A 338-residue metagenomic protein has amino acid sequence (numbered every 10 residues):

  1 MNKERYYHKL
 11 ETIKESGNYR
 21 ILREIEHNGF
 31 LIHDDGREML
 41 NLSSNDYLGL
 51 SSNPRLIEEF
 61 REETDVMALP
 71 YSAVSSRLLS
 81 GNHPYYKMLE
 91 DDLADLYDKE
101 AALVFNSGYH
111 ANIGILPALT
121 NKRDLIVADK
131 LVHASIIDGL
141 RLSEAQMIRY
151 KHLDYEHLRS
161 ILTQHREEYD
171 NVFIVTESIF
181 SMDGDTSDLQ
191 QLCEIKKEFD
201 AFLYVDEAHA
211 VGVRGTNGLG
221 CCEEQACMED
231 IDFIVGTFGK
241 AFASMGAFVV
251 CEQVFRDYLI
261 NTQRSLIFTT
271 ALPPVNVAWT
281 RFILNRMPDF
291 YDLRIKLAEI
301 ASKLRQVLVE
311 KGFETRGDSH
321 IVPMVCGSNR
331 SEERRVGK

Functional and structural regions predicted by a protein language model:
N2-H8, T12-Y71, A201: N-terminal "arm"/small-domain region of PLP-dependent enzymes with the aminotransferase-like
D46, I148, H152-V205: Active-site phosphate-binding strand-loop segment of PLP-dependent enzymes
E58, T64-S107: Conserved N-terminal alpha-helix of the aminotransferase class I/II PLP-enzyme fold
S107, V127-S143: Substrate-binding/gating loop at the entrance of the active-site cleft, primarily in PLP-dependent aminotransferase-like
I115-A134, Y155: Conserved PLP-anchoring active-site segment centered on the Schiff-base-forming lysine
N217, E223-Y258: Active-site PLP attachment segment
A271-D289, K296, I300, V309: Structural motif of enzymes handling amino- and sulfur-group chemistry
R294-S302, V309-R335: Conserved PLP-binding catalytic core of the aspartate aminotransferase-like
